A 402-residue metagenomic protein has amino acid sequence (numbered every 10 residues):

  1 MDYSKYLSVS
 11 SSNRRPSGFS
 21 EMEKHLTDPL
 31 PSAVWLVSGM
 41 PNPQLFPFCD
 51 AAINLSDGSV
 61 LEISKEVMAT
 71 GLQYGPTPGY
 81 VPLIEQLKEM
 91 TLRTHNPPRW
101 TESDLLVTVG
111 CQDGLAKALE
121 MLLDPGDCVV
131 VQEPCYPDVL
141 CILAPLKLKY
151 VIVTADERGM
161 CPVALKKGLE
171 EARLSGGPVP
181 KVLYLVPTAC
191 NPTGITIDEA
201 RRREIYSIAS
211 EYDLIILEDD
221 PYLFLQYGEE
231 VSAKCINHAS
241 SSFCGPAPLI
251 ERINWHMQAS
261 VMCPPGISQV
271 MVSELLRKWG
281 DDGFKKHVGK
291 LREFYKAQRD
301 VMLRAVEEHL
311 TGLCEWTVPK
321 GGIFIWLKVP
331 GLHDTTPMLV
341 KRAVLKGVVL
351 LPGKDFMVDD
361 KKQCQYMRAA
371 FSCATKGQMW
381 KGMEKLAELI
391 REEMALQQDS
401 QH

Functional and structural regions predicted by a protein language model:
M1-E21, P29, K167-S175, V288 (+1 more regions): Eukaryotic N-terminal low-complexity, Ser/Thr- and Lys/Arg-rich leader segments that predominantly function as
M1-E89, V344-V348: N-terminal "arm"/small-domain region of PLP-dependent enzymes with the aminotransferase-like
W35, C135, V288-L303, C314-V329: Conserved glycine-rich beta-strand-loop-beta hairpin in the small C-terminal domain of fold type I
G39-P43, Q112, Y136-P137, R158 (+11 more regions): Short, solvent-exposed loop/turn segments at secondary-structure junctions
P43, L313-K346: Conserved PLP-binding catalytic core of the aspartate aminotransferase-like
F48, G58-D213, L217, L223-S240 (+6 more regions): Conserved core of the PLP fold type I
A239-K296: Conserved core segment of the aminotransferase class I/II
L345, D360-H402: PLP-dependent enzyme catalytic core of the Aspartate aminotransferase-like
